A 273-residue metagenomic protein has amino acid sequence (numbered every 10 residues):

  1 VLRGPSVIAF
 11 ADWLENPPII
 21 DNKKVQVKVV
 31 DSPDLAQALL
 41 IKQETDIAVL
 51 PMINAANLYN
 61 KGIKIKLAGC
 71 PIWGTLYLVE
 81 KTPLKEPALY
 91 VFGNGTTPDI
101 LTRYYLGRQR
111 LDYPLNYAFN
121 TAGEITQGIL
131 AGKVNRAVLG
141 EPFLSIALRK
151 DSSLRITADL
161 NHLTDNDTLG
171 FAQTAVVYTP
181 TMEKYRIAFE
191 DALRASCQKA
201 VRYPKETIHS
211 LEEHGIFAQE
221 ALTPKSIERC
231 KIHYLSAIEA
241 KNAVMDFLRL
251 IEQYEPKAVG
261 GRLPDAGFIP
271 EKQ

Functional and structural regions predicted by a protein language model:
V1-R110, Y117-A118, N135-R136, E141 (+1 more regions): Short, glycine-/small- and polar/acidic-enriched structural segments that line small-molecule recognition paths
A11, Q37, M52-A55, D99 (+11 more regions): Extracytoplasmic/secreted envelope proteins and their assembly/folding machinery, especially bacterial periplasmic
E15, I41, Y59-N60, L130 (+6 more regions): Alpha-helix boundary recognition
I19-N22, H162-D167, I232-K241: Short, solvent-exposed loop/beta-turn-alpha elements that line the ligand-binding surface or hinge of extracytoplasmic
G74, A172-T174, P264: Residues that flank catalytic or metal-binding motifs in active/ligand-binding sites
P114, A118-L211: Pocket-lining segment of extracytoplasmic ligand-binding domains
T181-Y254: Secondary-structure end/capping motifs
M245, R249-Q273: Conserved C-terminal helix/tail region of periplasmic/extracytoplasmic solute-binding proteins
